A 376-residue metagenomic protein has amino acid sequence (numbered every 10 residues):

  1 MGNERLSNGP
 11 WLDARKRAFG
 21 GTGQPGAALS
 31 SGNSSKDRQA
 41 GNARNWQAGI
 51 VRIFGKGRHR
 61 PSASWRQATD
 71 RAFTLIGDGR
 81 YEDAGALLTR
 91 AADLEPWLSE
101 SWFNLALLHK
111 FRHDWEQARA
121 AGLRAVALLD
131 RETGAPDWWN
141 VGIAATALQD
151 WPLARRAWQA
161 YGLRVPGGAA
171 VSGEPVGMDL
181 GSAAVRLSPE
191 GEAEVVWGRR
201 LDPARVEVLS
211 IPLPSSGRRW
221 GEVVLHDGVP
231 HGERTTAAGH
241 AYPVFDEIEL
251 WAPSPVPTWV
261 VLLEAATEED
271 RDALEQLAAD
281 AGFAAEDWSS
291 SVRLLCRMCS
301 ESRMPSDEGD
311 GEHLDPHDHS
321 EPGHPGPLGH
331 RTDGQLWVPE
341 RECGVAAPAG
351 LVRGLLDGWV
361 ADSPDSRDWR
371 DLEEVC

Functional and structural regions predicted by a protein language model:
R66, E100, G134-P136: Start-of-helix register in tetratricopeptide repeats
A92-D93, V126-A127, L163: Conserved structural position within tetratricopeptide repeats
P96, D130-E132, V165-P166: Short coil turns that delineate tetratricopeptide repeat
